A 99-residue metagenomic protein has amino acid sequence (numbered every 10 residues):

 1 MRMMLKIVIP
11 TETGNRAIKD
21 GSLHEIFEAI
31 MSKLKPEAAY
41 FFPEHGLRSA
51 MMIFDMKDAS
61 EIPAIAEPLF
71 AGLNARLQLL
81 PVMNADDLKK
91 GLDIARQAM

Functional and structural regions predicted by a protein language model:
M1-M99: Conserved, structured core segments of small domains
